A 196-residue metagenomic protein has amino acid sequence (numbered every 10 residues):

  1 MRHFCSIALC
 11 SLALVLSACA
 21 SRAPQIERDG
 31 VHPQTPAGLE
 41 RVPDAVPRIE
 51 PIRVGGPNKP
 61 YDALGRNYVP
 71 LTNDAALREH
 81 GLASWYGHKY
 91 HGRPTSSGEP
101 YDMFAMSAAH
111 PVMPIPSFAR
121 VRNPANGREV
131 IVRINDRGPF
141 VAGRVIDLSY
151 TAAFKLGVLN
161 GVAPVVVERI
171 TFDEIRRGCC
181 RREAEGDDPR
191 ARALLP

Functional and structural regions predicted by a protein language model:
M1-C19: Sec-dependent bacterial lipoprotein signal peptides
C19-P196: Secreted/periplasmic proteins
